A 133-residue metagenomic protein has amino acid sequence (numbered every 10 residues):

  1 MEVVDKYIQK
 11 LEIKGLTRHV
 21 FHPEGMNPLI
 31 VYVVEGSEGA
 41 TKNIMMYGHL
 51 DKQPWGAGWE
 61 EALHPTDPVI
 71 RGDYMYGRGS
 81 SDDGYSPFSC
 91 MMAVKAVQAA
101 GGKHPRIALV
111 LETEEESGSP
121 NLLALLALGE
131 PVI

Functional and structural regions predicted by a protein language model:
M1-R78, V97-H104: Acidic/His- and Gly-rich active-site-bordering loop/insert found across diverse amide/peptide-bond hydrolases
S81-I133: Acidic/histidine-rich catalytic neighborhood of metal-dependent amide-processing enzymes
